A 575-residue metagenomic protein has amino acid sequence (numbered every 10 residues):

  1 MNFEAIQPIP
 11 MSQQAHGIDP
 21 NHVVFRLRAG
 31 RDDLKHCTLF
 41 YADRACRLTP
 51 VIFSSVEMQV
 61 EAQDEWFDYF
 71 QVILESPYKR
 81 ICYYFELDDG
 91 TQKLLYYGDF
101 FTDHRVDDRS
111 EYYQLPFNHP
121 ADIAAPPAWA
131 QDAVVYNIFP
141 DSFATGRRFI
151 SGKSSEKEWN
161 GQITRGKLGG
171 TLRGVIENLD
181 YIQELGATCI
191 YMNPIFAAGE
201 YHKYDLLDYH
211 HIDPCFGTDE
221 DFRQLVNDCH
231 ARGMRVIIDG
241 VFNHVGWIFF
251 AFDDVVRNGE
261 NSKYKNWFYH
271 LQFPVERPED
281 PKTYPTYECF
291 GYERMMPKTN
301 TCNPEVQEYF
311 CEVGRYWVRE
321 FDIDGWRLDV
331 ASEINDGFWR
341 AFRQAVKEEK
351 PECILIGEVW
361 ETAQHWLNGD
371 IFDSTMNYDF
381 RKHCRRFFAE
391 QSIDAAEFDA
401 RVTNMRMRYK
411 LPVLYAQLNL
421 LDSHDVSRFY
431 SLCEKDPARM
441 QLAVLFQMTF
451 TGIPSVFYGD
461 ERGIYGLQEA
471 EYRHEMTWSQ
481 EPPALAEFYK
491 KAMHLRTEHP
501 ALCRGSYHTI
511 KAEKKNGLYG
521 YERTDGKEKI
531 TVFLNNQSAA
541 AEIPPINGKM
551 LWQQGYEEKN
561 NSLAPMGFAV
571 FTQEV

Functional and structural regions predicted by a protein language model:
M1-V134, F139, T145, K153 (+5 more regions): Carbohydrate-interacting/catalytic domains
L27, I138, I182, M192 (+11 more regions): Conserved, mostly hydrophobic/aromatic
A133, F139-T188, I195-R315, E320 (+2 more regions): Substrate-binding/active-site clefts of carbohydrate-active enzymes
V134-Y136, I190-M192, V236-I238, W326 (+4 more regions): Hydrophobic faces of well-ordered beta-strands that scaffold small-molecule active sites in alpha/beta enzyme cores
D141, N368-D370, S374, Y415-D422 (+2 more regions): Aromatic/acidic polysaccharide-binding cleft in carbohydrate-active enzymes
K157, K203-I212, Y292-R294, D379-H383 (+2 more regions): Short glycine/proline- and charge-enriched loop/turn segments that cap or connect secondary-structure elements
G186-T188, R232-M234, D322-D324, K350-C353 (+3 more regions): Short, well-ordered coil/turn segments that N-cap beta-strands
V226-M234, H244, F249-E260, R319 (+4 more regions): Active-site-proximal helices and loops of the catalytic beta/alpha 8
